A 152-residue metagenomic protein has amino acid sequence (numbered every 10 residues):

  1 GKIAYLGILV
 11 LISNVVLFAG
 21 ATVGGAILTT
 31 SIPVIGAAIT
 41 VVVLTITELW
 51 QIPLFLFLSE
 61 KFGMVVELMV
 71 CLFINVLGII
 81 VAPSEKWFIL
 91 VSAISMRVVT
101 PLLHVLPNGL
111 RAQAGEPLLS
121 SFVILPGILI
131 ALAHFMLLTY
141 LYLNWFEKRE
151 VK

Functional and structural regions predicted by a protein language model:
G1-G7, L143, E147-V151: Membrane topogenic helices and adjacent juxtamembrane segments
K2-M64, Q113-I124: Secretory targeting signals
L68, F73-K148: Terminal transmembrane helical anchor/hairpin motif
